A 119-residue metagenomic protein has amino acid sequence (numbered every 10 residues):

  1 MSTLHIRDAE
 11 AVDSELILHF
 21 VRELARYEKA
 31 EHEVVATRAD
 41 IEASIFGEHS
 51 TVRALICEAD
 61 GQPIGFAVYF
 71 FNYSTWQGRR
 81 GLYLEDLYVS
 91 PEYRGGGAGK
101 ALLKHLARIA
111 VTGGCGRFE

Functional and structural regions predicted by a protein language model:
H5-H19: A short beta-loop-alpha structural element at the N-terminal edge of CoA-dependent acyl/N-acetyltransferase catalytic
L18-A43: Conserved GNAT-fold acetyl-CoA-binding loop/helix
A43-I56, Y83: A short helix-loop-beta-strand connector motif used in the catalytic cores of GNAT acetyltransferases and, in some
R53-A67, S90: Conserved beta-hairpin
A59, Y69-W76: A conserved beta-strand-loop-helix scaffold within acyl/acetyltransferase catalytic domains
R79-P91: Conserved acetyl-CoA binding element of GNAT-fold acetyltransferases
Y93, G97-H105: Conserved acetyl-CoA pyrophosphate-binding loop and the N-cap/start of the following alpha-helix in GNAT-like
V111-E119: Conserved GNAT acetyl-CoA-binding A-motif
